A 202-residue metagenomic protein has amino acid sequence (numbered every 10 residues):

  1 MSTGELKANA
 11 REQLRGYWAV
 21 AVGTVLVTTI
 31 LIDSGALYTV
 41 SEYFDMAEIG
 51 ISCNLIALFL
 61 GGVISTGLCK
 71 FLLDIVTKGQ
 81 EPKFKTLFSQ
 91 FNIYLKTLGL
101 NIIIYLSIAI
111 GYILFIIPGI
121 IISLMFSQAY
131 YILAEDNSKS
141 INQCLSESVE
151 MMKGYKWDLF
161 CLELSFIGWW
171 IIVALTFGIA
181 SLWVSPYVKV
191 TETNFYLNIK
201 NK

Functional and structural regions predicted by a protein language model:
M1-K202: Hydrophobic alpha-helical membrane segments
